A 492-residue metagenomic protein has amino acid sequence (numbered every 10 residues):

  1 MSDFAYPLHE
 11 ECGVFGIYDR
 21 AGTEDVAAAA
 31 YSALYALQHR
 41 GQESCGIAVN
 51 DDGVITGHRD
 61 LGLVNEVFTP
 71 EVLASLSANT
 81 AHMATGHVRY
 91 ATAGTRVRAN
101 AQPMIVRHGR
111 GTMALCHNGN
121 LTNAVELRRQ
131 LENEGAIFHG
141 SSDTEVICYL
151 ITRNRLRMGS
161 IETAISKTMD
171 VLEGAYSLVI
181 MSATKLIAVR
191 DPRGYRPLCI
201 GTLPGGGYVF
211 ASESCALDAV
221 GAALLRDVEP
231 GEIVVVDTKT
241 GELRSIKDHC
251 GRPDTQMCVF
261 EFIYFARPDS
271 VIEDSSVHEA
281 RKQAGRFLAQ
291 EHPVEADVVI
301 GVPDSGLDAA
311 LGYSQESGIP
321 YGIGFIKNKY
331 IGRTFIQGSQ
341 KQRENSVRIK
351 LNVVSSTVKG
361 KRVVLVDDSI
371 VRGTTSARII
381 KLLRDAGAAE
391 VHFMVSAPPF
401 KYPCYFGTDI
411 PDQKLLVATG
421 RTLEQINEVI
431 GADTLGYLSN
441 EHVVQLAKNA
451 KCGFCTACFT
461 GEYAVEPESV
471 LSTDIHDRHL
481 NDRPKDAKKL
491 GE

Functional and structural regions predicted by a protein language model:
M1-P230, V235-T238, E242-A296, V302 (+2 more regions): Conserved short alpha-helical segments that host acidic/polar catalytic motifs at enzyme active sites
T92-A93, N123, I187, Y195-R196 (+7 more regions): Flexible loop/turn segments at secondary-structure boundaries
C116, M181, V189-R190, G201 (+12 more regions): Generic beta-strand/beta-sheet core signal
A136, R157-M158, P293-D297, Q315-G322 (+2 more regions): Secondary-structure transition/capping motifs at alpha-helix termini and the adjoining loop/turn into the next element
G140, E145-C148, Y321-G332, N427-A447: A conserved beta-strand->alpha-helix junction
K167, C215-A216, A223-L224, G231-E232 (+4 more regions): Phosphate/diphosphate-binding loops
M169, T184, G221-A223, D227 (+1 more regions): PRPP-dependent phosphoribosyltransferase catalytic core
G318-V363, T374, K401-G407: Short, glycine/charge-rich flexible loops or terminal/linker lids adjacent to PRPP-binding catalytic cores
